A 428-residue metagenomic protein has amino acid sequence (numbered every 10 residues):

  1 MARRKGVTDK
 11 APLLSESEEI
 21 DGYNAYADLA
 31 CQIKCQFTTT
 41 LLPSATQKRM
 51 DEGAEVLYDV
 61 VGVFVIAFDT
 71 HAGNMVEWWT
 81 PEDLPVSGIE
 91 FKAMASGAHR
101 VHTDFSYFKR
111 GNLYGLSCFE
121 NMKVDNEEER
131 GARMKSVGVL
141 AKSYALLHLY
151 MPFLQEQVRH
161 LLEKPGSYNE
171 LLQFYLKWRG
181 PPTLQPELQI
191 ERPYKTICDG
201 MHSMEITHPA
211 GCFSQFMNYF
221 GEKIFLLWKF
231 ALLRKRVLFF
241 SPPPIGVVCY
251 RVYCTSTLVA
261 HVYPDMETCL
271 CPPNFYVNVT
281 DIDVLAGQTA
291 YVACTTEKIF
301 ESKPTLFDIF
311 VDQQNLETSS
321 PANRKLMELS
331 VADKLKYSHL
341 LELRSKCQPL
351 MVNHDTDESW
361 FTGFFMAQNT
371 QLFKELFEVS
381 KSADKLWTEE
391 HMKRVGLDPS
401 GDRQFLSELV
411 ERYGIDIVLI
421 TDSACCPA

Functional and structural regions predicted by a protein language model:
A2-I245, V410-G414, V418-P427: N-terminal uDENN/longin-like adaptor modules and analogous extended polar/low-complexity scaffolding regions in large
A2-R4, K10-L13, F225, Y253-S256 (+2 more regions): A eukaryote-biased sequence property
F68-H71, P81-L84, Y144, P244-I245 (+5 more regions): Conserved beta-strand elements of beta-rich interaction domains across eukaryotes, especially beta-propellers
P81-P85, P152-E163, Q173-R179, C249-V262 (+3 more regions): Amphipathic alpha-helical scaffolding segments
I89-K92, L162-K164, Y263-M266, L316-S320: Glycine-rich loops and low-complexity Gly/Arg-rich segments that provide flexible linkers or classic glycine-based
H99-D104, I190-M201, T255, A260-E267 (+1 more regions): Short, Lys/Arg-enriched charge-dense amphipathic segments
